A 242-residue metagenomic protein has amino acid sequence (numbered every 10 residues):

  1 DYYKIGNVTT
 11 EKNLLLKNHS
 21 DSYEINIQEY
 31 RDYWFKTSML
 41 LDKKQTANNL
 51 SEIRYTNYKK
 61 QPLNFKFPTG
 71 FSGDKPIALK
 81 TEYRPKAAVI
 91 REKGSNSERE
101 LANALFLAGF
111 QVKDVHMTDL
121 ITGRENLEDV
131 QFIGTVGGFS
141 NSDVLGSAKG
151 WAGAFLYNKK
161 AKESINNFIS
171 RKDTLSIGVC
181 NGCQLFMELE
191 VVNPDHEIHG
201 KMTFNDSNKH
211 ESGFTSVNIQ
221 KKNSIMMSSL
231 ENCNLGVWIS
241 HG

Functional and structural regions predicted by a protein language model:
Y2-K4, L107-Q111, V237: A common structural junction motif
Y2-K86, G94: Intein/HINT protein-splicing elements and their conserved insertion hotspots or analogous self-processing inserts
Y2-S20, K113-D119, G200-K209: Beta-strand->loop->alpha-helix junctions that form or flank phosphate-binding loops in nucleotide-handling enzymes
R99-D114: Short helix-loop-beta junction
N126-E128: A short, aliphatic-rich alpha-helical micro-motif
V136-S224: Cysteine-nucleophile active-site neighborhood
K221-G242: C-terminal and late-domain segments of enzyme folds
